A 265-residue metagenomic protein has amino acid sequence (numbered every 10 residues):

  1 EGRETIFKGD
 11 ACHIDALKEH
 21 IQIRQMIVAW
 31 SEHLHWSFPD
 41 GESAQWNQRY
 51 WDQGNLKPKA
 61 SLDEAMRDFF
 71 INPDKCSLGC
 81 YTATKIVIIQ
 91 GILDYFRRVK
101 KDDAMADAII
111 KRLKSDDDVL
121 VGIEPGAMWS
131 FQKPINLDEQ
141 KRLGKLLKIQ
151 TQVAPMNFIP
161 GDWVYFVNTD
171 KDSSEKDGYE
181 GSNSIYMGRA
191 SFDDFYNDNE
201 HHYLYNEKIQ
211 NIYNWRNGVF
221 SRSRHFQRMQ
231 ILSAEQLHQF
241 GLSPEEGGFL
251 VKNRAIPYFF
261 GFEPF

Functional and structural regions predicted by a protein language model:
E1-W163, V167-G178, M187-F265: Cysteine-nucleophile amide-bond enzymes
